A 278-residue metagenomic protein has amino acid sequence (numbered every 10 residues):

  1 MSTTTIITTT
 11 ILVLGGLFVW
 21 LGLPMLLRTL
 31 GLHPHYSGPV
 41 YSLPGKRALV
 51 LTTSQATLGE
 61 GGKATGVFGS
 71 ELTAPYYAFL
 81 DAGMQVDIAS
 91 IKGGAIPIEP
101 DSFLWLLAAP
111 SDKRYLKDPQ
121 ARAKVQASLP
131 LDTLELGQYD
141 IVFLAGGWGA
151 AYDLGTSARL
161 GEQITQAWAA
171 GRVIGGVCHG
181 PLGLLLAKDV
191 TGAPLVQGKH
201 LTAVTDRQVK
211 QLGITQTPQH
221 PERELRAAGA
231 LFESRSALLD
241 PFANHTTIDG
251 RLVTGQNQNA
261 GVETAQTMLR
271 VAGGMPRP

Functional and structural regions predicted by a protein language model:
S2-A170, L182-P278: Extended, subdomain-level signal for the structured scaffold at the beginning of enzyme domains
V173: Active-site cofactor/cluster-binding pocket
G176-P181: Short, thiol/selenol-centered motifs that function as redox-active sites or metal-ligating centers
